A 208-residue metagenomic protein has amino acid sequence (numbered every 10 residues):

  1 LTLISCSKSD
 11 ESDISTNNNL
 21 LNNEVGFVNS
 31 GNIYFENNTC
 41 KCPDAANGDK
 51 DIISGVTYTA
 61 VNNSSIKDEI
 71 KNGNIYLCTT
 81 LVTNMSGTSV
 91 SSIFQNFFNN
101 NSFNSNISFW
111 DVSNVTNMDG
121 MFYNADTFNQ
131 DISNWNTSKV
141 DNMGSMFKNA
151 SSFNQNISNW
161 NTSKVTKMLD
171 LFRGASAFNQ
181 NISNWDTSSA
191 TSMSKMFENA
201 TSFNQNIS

Functional and structural regions predicted by a protein language model:
L3-S5: C-terminal motif of bacterial Sec signal peptides marking the signal peptidase cleavage site
S9-S208: Negatively charged
